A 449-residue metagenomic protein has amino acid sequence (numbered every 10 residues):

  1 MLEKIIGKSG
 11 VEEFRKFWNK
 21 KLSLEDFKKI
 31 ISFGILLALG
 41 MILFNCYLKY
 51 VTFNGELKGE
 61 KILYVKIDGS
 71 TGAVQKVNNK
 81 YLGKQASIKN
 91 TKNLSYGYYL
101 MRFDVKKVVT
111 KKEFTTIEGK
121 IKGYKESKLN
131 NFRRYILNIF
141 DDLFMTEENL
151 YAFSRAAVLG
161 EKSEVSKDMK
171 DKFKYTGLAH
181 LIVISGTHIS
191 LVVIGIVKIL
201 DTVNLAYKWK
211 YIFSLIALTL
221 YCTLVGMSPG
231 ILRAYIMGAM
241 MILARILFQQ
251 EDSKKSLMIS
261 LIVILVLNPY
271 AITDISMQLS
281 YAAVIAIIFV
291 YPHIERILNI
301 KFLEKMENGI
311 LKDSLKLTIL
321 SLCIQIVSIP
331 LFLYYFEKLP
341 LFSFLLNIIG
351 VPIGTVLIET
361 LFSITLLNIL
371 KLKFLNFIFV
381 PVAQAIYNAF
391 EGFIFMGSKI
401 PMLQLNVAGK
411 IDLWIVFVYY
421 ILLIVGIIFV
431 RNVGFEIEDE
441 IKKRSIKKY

Functional and structural regions predicted by a protein language model:
M1-E56, E113-I117: N-terminal leader/targeting segments
V11-K28, N204, E307-L311, Q404-K410: Short, Lys/Arg-rich N-terminal segment immediately upstream of the first membrane anchor
F53-G72, M101: Structural detector for short beta-strands of small beta-barrel domains
Q75-V77, V108-K128: OB-fold/S1-family single-stranded nucleic acid-binding modules
N78-L94: Beta-strand/loop nucleic-acid-binding surfaces
K92-L94, D104-T110: Short, charged beta-turn/beta-strand-edge "cap" motif at the junction between a beta-strand and an adjacent loop
I121-M237, I242: Aromatic-rich juxtamembrane segments at the membrane interface
M227-Y420, I427-I441: Internal transmembrane alpha-helical bundles of multi-pass membrane proteins
